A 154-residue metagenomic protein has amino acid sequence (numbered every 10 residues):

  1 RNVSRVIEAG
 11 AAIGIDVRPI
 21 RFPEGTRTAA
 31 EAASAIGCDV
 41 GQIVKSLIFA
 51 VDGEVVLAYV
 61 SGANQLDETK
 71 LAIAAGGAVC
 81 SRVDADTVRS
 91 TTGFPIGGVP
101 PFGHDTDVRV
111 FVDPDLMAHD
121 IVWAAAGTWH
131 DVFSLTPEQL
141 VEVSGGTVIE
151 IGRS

Functional and structural regions predicted by a protein language model:
R1-S154: Extended, low-hydrophobicity, polar/charged segments
